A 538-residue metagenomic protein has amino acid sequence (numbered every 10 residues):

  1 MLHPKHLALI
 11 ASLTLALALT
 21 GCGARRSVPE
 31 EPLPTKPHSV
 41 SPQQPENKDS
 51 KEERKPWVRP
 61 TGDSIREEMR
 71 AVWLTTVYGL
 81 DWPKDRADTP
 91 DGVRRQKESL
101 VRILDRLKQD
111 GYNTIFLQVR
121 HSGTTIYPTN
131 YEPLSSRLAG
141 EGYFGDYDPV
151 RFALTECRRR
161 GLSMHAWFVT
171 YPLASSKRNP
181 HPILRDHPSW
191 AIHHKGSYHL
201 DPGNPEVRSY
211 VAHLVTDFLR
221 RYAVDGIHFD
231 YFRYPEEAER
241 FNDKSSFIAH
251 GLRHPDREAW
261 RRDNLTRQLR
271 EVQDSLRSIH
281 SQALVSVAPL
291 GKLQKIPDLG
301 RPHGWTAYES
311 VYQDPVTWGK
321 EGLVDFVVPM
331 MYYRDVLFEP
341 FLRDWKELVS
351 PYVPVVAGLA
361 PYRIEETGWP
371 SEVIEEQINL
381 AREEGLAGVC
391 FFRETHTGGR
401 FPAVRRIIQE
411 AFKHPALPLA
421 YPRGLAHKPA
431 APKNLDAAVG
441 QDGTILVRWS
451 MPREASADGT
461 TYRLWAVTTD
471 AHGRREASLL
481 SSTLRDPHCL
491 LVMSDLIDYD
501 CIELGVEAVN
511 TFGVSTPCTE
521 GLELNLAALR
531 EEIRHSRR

Functional and structural regions predicted by a protein language model:
R66-M69, T75-E98, H165-R221, E309-S310: Active-site-adjacent "subsite" loops/lids of carbohydrate-active enzymes
L74-T76, L284-H303, F341-Q377: Active-site clefts of carbohydrate-active enzymes
R106, Y112-N113, R120, R151 (+4 more regions): Polysaccharide-binding and catalytic clefts of secreted carbohydrate-active enzymes
D110-G145: Aromatic-lined carbohydrate-binding/catalytic grooves of carbohydrate-active enzymes
P315-F338, V353-G424: Substrate-binding cleft of secreted/luminal carbohydrate-active enzymes
A403-D458, F512-R538: Pro/Thr/Ser/Gly-rich low-complexity, intrinsically disordered linker/stalk tracts
P452-E476, C501: Solvent-exposed loop/turn segments flanking beta-strands in beta-repeat/beta-sandwich domains
M493-T516: Beta-strand-rich modules
